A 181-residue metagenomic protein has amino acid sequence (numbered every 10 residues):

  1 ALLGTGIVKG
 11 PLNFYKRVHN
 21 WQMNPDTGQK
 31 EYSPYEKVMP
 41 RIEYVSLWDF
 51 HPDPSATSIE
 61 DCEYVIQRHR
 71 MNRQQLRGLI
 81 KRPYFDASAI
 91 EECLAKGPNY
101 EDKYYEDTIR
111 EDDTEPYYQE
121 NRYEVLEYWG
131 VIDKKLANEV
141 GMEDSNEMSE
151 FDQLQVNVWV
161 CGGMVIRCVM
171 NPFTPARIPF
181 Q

Functional and structural regions predicted by a protein language model:
A1-Q181: Extended alpha-helical, oligomerization-prone segments that build pores/tubes and scaffolds
